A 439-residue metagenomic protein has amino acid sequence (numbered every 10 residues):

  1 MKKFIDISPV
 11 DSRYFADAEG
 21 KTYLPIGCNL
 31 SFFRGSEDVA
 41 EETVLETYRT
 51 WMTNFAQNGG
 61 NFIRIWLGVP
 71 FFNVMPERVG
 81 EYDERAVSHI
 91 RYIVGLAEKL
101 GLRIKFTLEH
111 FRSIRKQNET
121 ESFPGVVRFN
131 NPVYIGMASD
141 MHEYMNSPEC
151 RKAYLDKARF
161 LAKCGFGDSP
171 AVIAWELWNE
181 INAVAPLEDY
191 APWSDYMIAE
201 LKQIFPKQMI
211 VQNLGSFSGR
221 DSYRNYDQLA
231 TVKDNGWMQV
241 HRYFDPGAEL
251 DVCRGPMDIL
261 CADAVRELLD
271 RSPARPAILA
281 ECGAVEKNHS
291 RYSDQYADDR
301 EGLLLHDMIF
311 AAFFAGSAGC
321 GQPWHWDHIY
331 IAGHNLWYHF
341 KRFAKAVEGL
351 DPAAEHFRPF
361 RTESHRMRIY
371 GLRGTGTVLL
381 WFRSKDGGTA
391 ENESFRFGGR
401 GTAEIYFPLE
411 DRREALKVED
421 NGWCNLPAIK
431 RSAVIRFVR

Functional and structural regions predicted by a protein language model:
K2-L250, R254, D263, P273: Active-site mouth of glycoside hydrolases
D6-P9, E419, A428: Short solvent-exposed loop/turn micro-motifs enriched in small/polar/acidic residues
H110, W178, S216, Y243-F244 (+4 more regions): Short, solvent-exposed coil/turn elements at secondary-structure transition points
Q117-V126, Q295-G302, W337-F340: Short, electropositive alpha-helical surface patch
L161, Y226-D227, A264-E267, M308-I309 (+1 more regions): Generic recognition of flexible, low-complexity loop/linker segments
P206-Q208, W237, H241-F244, E249-I329: Catalytic-core region of carbohydrate-active enzymes that cleave or remodel glycosidic bonds
P273-A277, V285-K287, E301-A415, P427-R439: Aromatic- and carboxylate-lined catalytic core of secreted/periplasmic carbohydrate-active enzymes
G422-C424: Short strand-edge motifs at loop-to-beta-strand transitions and within beta-strands of extracellular beta-rich domains
